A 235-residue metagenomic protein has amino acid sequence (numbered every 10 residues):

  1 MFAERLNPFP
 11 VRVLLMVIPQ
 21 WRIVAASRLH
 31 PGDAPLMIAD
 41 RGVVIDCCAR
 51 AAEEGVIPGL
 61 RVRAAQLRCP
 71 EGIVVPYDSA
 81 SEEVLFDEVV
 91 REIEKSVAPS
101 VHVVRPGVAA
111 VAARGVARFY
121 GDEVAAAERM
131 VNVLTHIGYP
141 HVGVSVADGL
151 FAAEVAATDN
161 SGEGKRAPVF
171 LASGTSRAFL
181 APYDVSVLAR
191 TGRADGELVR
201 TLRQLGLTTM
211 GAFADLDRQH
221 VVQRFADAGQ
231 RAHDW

Functional and structural regions predicted by a protein language model:
M1-A110, G115, V124-V133, G143-V146 (+2 more regions): Residues that scaffold, gate, or flank divalent-cation-dependent active/transport sites
F9-P10, G32, R105, G138-P140 (+3 more regions): Short, well-ordered loop/turn elements at secondary-structure boundaries
V44, F151-E154, H220-V222: Flexible loop/turn segments at secondary-structure boundaries
G55, C69, V97, G138 (+3 more regions): Glycine-centered loop/turn motif at secondary-structure junctions
E123-A181: Hydrophobic alpha-helical positions that pack around
N160-W235: Compact, charge-rich alpha-helical regulatory domains located at protein termini
